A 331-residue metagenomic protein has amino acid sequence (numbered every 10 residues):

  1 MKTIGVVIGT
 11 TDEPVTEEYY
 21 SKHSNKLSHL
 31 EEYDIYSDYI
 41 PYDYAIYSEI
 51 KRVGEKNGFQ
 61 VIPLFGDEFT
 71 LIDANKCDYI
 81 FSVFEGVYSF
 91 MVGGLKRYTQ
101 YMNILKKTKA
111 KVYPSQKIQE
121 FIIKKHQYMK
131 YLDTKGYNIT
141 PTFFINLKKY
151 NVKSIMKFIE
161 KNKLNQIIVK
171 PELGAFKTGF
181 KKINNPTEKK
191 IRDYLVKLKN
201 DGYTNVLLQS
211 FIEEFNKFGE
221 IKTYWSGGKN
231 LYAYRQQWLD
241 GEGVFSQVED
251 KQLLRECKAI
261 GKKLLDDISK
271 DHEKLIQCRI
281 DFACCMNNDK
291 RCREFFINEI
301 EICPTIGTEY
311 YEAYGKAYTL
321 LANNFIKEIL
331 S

Functional and structural regions predicted by a protein language model:
M1-V7: Extreme N-terminal starter segment of soluble prokaryotic enzymes
G5, Y79-V83, I168, L207: Structural motif
D12-E13, S37-Y150: Conserved N-proximal alpha/beta basic substrate-recognition cap immediately N-terminal to, or forming the N-lobe
V15-P41: A solvent-exposed, charged loop/short amphipathic helix patch at secondary-structure junctions
P63-G66, L208-S210, H272-N288: A short glycine-rich, hydrophobically flanked beta-strand micro-motif that places a catalytic Asp/Glu for divalent metal
L132-D133, I159-T178, Y203-N216, Y234 (+1 more regions): ATP-grasp fold ATP-binding core
T178, K182-D271, M286, F295-F296: Phosphate-binding site of ATP-dependent enzymes
H272-L275, C284-S331: C-terminal active-site "lid" helix and adjoining low-complexity regulatory extension at the edge of ATP-using catalytic
